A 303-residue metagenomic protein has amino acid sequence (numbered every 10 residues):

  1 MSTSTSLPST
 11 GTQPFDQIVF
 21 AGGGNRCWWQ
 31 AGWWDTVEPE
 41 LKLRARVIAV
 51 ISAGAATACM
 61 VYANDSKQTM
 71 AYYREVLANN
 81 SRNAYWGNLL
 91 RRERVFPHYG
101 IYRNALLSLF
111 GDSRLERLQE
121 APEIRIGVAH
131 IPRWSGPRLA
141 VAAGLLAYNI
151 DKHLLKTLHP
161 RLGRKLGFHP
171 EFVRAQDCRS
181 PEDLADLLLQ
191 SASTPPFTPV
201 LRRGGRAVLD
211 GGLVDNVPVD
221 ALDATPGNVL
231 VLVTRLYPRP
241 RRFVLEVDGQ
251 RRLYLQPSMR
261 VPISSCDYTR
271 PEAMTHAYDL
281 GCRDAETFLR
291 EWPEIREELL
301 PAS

Functional and structural regions predicted by a protein language model:
M1-I48, C59-S303: Patatin-like phospholipase
V50, G54: Gly/Ala-rich beta-loop-alpha elbow adjacent to hydrolase catalytic centers
